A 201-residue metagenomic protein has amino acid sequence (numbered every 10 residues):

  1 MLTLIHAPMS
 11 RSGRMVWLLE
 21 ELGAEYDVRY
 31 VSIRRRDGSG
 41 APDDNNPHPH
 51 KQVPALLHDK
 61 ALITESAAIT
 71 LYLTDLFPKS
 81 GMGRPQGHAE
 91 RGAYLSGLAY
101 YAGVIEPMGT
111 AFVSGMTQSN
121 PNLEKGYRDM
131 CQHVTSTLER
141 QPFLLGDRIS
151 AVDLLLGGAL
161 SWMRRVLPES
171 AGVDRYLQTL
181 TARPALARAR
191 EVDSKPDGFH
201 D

Functional and structural regions predicted by a protein language model:
M1-P121, T135: GST-like domain detector, emphasizing the conserved glutathione-binding G-site in the N-terminal thioredoxin-like
G97, Y101-P184, R188: GST-like fold's C-terminal all-alpha helical module
A189-D201: Terminal-tail/helix-coil boundary detector
